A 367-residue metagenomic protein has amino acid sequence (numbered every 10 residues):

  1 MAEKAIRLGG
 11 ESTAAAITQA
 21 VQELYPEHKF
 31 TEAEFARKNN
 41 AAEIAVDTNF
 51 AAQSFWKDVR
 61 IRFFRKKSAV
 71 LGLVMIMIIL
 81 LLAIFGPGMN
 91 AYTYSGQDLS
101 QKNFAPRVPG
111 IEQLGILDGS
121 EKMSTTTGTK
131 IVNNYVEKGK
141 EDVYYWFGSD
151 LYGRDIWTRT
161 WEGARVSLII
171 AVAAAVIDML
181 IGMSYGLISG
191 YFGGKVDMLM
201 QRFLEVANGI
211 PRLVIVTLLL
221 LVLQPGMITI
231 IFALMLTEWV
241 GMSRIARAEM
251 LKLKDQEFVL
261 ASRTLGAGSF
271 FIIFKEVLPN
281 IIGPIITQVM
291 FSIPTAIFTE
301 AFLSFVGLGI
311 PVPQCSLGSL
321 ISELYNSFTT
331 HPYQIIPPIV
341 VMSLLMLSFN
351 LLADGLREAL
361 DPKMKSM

Functional and structural regions predicted by a protein language model:
M1-M179, M183, L324-S348, L352 (+1 more regions): Gly/Trp-centered helix-boundary motif
S149-M367: Alpha-helical transmembrane segments of integral membrane proteins, especially multi-pass inner/plasma-membrane
